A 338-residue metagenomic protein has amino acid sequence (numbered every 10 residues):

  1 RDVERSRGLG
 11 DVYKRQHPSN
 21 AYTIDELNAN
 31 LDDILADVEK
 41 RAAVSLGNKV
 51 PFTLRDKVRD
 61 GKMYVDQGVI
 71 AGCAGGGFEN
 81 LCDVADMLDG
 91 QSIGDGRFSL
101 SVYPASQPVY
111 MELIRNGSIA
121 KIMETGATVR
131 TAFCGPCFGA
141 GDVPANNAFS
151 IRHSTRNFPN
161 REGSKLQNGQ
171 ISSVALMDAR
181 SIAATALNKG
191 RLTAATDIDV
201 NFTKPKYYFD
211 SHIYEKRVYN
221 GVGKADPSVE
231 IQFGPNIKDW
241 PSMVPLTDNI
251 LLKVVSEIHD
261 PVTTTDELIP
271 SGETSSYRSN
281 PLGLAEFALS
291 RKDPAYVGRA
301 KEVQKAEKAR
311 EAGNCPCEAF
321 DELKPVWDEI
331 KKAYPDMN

Functional and structural regions predicted by a protein language model:
R1, L192-D260: Flexible inter-domain linker/hinge segments
R1, Q16, G141-Y219: Mobile "lid/hinge" segments at catalytic clefts and subdomain interfaces of large enzymes
D2-Y13: Single conserved hydrophobic/aromatic residue that forms the stacking wall/gate of nucleotide- or nucleobase-binding
S6-R7, C73, I122, L268: Buried hydrophobic positions in well-ordered alpha/beta secondary-structure cores of metabolic enzymes
D11-S101: A glycine- and small/hydrophobic-rich beta-loop-beta segment that serves as a flexible "lid/hinge" or phosphate-binding
R15-P18, E79-D83, M111-N116, A140-P144 (+3 more regions): Short acidic, glycine/serine/threonine-rich loops at helix termini
G75-G76, S92-P144, F149: Extended C-terminal subregions enriched in glycine
H259-M337: Short, conserved "active-site rim" segments that organize catalytic pockets and cofactor/ligand binding
